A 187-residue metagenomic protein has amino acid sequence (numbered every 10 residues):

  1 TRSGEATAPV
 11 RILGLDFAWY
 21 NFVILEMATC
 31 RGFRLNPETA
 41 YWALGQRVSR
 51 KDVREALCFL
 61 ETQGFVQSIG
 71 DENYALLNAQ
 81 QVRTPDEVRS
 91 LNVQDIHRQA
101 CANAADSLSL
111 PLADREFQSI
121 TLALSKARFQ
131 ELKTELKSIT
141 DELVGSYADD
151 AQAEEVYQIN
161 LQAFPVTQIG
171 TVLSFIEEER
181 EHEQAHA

Functional and structural regions predicted by a protein language model:
T1-R31: Short alpha-helical segments that sit at the start of domains
R11-F17, F65-V93: Short, cationic-aromatic polyanion-contact patches
Y20-V23, R34-P37, D114-S119: Glycine-rich, often proline-containing surface loops adjacent to acidic residues and nearby aromatics that form
R31-L44: Short acidic, hydrophobic short linear motifs in intrinsically disordered regions
Q46-Q63: Short amphipathic alpha-helical interaction segments
Q80-R115: Short, amphipathic alpha-helical interaction segments positioned at domain boundaries
N103-P165: Exposed, interaction-prone assembly regions rather than primary DNA-binding/catalytic cores
Q152-A187: Short terminal or interdomain "cap/linker" segment that borders an active site or interface and mediates
